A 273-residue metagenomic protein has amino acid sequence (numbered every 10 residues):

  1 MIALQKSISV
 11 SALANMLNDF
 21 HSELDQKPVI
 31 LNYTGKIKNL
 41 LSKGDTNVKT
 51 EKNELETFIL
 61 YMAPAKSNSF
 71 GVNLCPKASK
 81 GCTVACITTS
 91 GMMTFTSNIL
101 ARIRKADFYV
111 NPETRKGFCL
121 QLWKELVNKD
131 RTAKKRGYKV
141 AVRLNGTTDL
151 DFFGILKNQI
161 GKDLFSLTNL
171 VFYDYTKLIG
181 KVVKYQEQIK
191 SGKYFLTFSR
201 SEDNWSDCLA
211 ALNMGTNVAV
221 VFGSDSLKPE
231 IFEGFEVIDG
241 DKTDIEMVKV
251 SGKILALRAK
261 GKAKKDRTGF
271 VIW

Functional and structural regions predicted by a protein language model:
M1-W273: Class I S-adenosyl-L-methionine
